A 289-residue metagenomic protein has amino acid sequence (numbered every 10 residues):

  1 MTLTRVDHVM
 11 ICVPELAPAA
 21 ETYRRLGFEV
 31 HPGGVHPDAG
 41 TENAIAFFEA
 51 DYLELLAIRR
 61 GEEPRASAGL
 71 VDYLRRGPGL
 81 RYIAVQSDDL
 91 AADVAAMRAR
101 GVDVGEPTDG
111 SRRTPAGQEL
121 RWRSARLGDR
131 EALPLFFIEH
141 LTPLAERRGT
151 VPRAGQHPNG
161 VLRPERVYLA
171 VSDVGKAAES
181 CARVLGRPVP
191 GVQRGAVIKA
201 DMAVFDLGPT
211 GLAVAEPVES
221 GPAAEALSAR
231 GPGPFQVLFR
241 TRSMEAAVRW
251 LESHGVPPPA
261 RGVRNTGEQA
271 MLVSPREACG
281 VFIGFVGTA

Functional and structural regions predicted by a protein language model:
M1-P64: Active-site-proximal cofactor/substrate-binding loop regions of enzyme domains
R5-P14, E42-A44, E49, A66-R98 (+4 more regions): Vicinal oxygen chelate
L16-E29, D93-R100, D173-V189, A247 (+1 more regions): Amphipathic alpha-helical segments
H36-D38, G195-V197, R264-N265: A short beta-turn/loop motif at secondary-structure boundaries
A44, E54, A91-V161, A203-G208 (+3 more regions): Vicinal oxygen chelate
R65-G69, R147-A154, P217-A224: Short amphipathic beta-strand starts and helix->beta connectors
A84-V85, L141, A145, P152-G211: Surface-exposed interaction/gating patches
